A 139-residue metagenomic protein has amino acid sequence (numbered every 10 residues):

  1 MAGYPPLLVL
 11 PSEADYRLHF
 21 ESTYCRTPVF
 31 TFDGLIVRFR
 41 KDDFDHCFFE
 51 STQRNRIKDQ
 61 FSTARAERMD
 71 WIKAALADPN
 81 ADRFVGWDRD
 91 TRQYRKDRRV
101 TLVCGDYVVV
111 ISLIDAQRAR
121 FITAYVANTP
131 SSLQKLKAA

Functional and structural regions predicted by a protein language model:
M1-A139: Ribonuclease/tRNase effector modules and their secretory precursors
